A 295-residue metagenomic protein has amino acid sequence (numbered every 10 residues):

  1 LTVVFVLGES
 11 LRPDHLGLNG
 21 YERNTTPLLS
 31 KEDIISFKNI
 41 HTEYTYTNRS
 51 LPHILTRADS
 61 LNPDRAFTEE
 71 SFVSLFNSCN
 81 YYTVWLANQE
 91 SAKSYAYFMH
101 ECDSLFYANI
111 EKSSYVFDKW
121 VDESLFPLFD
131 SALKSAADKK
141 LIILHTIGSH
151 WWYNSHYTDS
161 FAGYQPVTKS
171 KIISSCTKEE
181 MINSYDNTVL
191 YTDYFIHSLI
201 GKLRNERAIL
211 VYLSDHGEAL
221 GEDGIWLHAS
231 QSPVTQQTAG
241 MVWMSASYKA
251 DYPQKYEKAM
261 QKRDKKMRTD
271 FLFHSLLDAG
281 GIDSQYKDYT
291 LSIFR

Functional and structural regions predicted by a protein language model:
L1-R295: Catalytic domains that recognize anionic headgroups
